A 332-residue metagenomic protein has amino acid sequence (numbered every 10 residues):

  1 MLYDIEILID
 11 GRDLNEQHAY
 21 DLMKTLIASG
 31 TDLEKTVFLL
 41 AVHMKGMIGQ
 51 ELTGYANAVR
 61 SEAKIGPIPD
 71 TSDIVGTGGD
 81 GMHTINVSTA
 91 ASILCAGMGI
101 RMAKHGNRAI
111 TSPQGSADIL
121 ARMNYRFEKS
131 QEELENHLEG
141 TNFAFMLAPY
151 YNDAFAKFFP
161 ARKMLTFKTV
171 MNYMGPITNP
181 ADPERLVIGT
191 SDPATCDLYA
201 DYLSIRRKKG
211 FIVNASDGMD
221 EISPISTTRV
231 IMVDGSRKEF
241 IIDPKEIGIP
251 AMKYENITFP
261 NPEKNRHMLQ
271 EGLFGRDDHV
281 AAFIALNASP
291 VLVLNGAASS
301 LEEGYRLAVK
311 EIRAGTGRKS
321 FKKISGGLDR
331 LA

Functional and structural regions predicted by a protein language model:
M1, L8-T53, R60-P67, F283: N-terminal glycine-rich anion-binding loops that anchor highly charged ligand groups
M1-N15, I74-H83, R330: N-terminal basic/disordered segments at the start of proteins
I7, S61-K64, T84, G99 (+2 more regions): Glycine-rich anion-binding loops and their surrounding alpha/beta cores
F38-L40, T89-G97, N287-V293: Contiguous, well-ordered alpha-helical segments that form the cores/surfaces of helical PPI scaffolds
G46-I110: Active-site cofactor/substrate anionic-group-binding motifs, chiefly glycine- and Lys/Arg-rich phosphate-binding loops
T53-A56, E133-H137, R306-L307: Beta-strand segments within the central parallel beta-sheet cores of soluble alpha/beta enzyme folds
I85-T141: A glycine-rich phosphate/pyrophosphate-binding beta-strand-loop-alpha-helix module
